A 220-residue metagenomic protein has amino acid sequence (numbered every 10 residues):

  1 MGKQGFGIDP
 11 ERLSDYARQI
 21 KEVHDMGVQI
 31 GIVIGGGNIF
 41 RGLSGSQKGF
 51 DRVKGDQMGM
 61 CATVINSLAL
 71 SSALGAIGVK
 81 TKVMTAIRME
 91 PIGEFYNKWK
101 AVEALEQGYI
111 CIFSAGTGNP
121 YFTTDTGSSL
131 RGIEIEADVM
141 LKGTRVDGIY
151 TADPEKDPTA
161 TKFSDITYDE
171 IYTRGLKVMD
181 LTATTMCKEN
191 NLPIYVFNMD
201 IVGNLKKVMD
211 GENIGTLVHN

Functional and structural regions predicted by a protein language model:
M1-N220: C-terminal catalytic "cap/lid" subdomain
